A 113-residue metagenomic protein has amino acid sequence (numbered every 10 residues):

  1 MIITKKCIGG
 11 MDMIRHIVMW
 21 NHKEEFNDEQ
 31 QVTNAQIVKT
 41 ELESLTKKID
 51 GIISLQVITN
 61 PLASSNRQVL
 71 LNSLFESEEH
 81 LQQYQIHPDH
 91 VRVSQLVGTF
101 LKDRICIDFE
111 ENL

Functional and structural regions predicted by a protein language model:
I3-Q68, E76-Q83, F109-L113: Short S/T/G/P-rich N-terminal loop/turn motif that feeds into the first structured element of a domain
L81-T99: C-terminal structural segments of small proteins and small subunits
L96-D108: Conserved short beta-strand edge segments in small beta-sheet-based binding/regulatory domains
